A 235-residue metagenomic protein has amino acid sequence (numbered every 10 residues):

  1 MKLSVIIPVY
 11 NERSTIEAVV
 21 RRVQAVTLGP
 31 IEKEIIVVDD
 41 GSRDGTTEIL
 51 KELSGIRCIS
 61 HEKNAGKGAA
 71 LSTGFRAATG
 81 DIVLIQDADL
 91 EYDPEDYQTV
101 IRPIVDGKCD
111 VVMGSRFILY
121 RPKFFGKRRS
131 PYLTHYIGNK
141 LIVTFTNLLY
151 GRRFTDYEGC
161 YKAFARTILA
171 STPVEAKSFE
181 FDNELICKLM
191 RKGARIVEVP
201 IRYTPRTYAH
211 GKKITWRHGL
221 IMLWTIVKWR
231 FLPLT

Functional and structural regions predicted by a protein language model:
K2-S4, E34, E184: Cell-envelope/extracellular polymer assembly enzymes that use nucleotide-activated donors
E12-T15, S42, K67, D93: Donor nucleotide-sugar binding loop of glycosyltransferases
E12-V26: Short, well-formed alpha-helical segments that are part of the catalytic scaffolds of diverse glycosyltransferases
V20, Q24, I31-G41, I59-H61: Short beta-strand/loop segment that forms part of the nucleotide-sugar
D39-T47, L90: A conserved acidic beta->alpha catalytic loop
R57, H61-K63, K67-A77, P94-F179 (+2 more regions): Acceptor/aglycone-binding surface of glycosyltransferases and processive sugar-polymer synthases
V83: Short aromatic/hydrophobic "clamp" motif used to bind/position activated sugar donors
R152-R153, V174-K177, I186-T204: Catalytic donor-sugar/metal-binding loop of nucleotide-sugar-dependent glycosyltransferases
